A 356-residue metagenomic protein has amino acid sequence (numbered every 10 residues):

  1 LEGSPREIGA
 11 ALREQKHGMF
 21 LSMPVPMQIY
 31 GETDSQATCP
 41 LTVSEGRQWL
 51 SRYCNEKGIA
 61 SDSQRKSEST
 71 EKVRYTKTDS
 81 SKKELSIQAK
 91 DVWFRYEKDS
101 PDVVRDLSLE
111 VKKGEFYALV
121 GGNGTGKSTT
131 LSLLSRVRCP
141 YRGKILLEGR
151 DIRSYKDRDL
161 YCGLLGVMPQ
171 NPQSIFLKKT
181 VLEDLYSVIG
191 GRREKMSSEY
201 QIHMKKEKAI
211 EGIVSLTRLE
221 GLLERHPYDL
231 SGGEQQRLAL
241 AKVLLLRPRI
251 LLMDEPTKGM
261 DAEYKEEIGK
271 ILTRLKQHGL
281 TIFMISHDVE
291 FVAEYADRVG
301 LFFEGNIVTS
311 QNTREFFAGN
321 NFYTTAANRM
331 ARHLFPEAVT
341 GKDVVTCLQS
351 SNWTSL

Functional and structural regions predicted by a protein language model:
R13-K77, K83, Y323-L356: ABC ATPase nucleotide-binding domains
S135: Helix-to-loop junction immediately C-terminal to a conserved catalytic motif
G143-D151, Y161: Conserved ABC transporter NBD signature motif
Y186, H203-L222: Conserved ABC ATPase "signature" region
H226-L230, E234: Conserved ABC ATPase signature
L251-D254: Catalytic Walker B motif of ABC-type/P-loop ATPase nucleotide-binding domains
S286-H287: H-loop/switch region of ABC-family ATPase nucleotide-binding domains
